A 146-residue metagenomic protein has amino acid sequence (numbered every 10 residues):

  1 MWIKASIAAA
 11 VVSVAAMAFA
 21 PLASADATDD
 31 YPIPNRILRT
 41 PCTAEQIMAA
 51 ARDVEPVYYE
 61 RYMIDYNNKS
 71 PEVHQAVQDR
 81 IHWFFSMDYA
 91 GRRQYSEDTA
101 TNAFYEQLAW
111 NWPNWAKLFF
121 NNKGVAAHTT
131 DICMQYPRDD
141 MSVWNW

Functional and structural regions predicted by a protein language model:
M1-V11, L22-S24: N-terminal export and membrane-targeting signals
A5-A8, P41-E45, F104: General structural signal for secondary-structure boundaries
S6-I7, V12, D29, P71-H74 (+1 more regions): Short, well-ordered helical secondary-structure segments
A8, I33-P34, I64-N67, Q75-D79 (+1 more regions): A near-ubiquitous, low-amplitude feature marking generic local secondary-structure context
V12-A15, D79: Residue-level detector of alpha-helix boundary/anchor positions
A16-E72: Immediate post-signal-peptide N-terminus of mature secreted/exported proteins
H74-W146: Extracytosolic low-complexity repeat regions of secreted or lipid-anchored proteins
